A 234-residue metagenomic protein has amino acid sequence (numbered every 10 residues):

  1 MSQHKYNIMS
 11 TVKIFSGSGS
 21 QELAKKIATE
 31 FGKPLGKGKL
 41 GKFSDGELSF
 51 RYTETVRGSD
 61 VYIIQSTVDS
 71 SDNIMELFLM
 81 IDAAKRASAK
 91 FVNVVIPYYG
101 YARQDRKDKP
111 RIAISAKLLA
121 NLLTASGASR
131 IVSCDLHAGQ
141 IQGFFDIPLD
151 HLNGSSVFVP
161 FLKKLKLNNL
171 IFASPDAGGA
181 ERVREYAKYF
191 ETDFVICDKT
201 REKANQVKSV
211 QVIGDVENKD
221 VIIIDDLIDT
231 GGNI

Functional and structural regions predicted by a protein language model:
M1-I234: PRPP-associated nucleotide enzymes
